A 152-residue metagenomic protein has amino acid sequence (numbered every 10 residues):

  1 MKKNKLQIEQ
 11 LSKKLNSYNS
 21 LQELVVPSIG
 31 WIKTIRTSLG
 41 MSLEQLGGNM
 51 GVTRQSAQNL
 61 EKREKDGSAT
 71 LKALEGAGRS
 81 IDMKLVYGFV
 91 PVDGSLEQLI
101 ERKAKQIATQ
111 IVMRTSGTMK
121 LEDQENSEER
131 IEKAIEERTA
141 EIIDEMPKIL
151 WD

Functional and structural regions predicted by a protein language model:
M1-P27, S95-D152: N-terminal flexible/basic segments that precede or flank functional cores
K3, G30-N49: Short basic helix-loop element that most often maps to the first helix and adjoining turn of HTH DNA-binding modules
N19-S20, G30, L60-E64: Short, contiguous strand/loop micro-motifs
M50-A69: Recognition helix of helix-turn-helix/homeodomain-like DNA-binding domains that insert into the DNA major groove
L71-Y87: DNA major-groove recognition helix of helix-turn-helix/homeodomain DNA-binding modules
D82-Q98: Short C-terminal boundary/hinge segments that cap the last helix of small helical domains
